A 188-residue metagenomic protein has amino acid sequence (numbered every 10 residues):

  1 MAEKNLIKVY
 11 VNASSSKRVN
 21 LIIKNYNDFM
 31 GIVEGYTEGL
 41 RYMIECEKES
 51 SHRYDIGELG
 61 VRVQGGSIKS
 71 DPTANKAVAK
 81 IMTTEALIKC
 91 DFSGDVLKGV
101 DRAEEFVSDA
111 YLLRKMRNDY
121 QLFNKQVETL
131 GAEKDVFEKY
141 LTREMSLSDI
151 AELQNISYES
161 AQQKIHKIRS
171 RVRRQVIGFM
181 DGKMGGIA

Functional and structural regions predicted by a protein language model:
M1-Q126, M180-I187: N-terminal interaction/assembly modules
K24, Q121, K134-D135, E159: Active-site-proximal helix/loop capping residues that flank conserved catalytic or ligand/cofactor
R114-R117, L130-G131, E159: Short, well-ordered coil↔helix boundary/capping segments
K125-S146: Short amphipathic alpha helix immediately N-terminal
K139-T142, L153, G178, G182: C-terminal charged interaction modules
R143-S160: Helix-turn-helix DNA-binding module
R169-M180: C-terminal flanking helix
